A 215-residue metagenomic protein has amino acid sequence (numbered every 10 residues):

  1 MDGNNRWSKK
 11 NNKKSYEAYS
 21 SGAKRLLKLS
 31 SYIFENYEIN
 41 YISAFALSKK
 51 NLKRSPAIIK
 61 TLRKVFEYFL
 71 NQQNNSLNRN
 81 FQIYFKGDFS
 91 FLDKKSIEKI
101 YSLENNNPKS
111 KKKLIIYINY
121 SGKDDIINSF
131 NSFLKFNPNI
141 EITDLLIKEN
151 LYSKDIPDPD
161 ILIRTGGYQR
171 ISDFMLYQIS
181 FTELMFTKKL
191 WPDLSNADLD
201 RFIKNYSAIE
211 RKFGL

Functional and structural regions predicted by a protein language model:
M1-L215: Flexible, compositionally biased loop and terminal segments
